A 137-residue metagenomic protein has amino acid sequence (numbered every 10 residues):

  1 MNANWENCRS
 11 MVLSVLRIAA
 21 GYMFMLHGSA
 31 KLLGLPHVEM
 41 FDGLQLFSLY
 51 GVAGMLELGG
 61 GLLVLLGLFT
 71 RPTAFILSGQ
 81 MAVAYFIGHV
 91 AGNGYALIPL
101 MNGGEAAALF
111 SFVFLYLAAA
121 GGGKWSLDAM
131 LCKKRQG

Functional and structural regions predicted by a protein language model:
M1-L33, Y50-M55, G59, L66-G137: Extended, low-polarity transmembrane helix blocks
L33-Y50: Membrane-interface interhelical connector segments
